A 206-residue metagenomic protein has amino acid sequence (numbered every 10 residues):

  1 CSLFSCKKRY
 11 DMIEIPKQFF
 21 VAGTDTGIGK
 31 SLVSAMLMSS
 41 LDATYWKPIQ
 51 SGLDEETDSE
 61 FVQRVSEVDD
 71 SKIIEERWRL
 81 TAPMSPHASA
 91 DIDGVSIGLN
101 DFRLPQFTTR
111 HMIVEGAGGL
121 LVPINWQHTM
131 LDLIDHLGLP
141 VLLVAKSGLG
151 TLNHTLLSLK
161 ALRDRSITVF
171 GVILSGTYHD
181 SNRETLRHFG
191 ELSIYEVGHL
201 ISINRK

Functional and structural regions predicted by a protein language model:
I13-P16: Phosphate-binding P-loop
Q18, M36, G119-E196: Conserved catalytic-core segment of NTP-binding enzymes
F20-S34: Glycine-rich phosphate-binding P-loop
L32-S96: N-terminal phosphate/diphosphate-binding loop that engages ATP/GTP or pyrophosphate donors across diverse enzyme folds
S39-T44, V68, F107-H111, L137-L139 (+1 more regions): Short glycine/proline-enriched coil/turn segments at helix->beta-strand junctions
M84, G190-R205: Beta-strand-loop-alpha "switch" segments that mediate conformational coupling across diverse proteins
P86-I124, L131: Phosphate-binding/switch loop-helix module in NTP-utilizing enzymes
